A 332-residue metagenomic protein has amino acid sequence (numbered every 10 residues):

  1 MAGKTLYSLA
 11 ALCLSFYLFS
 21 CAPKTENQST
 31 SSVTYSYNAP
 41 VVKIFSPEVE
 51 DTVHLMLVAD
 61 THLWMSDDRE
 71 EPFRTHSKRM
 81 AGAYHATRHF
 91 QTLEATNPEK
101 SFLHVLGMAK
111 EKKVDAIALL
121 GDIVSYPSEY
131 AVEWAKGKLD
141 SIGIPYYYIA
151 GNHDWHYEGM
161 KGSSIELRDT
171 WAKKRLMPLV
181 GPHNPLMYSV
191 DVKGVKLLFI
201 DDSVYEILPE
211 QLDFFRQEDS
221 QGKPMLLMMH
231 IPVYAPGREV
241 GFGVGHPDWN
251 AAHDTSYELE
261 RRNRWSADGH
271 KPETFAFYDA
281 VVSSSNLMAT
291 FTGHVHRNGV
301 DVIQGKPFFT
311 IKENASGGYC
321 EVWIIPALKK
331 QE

Functional and structural regions predicted by a protein language model:
M1-L9: Bacterial N-terminal signal peptides that target proteins for export
Y17-S20: C-terminal motif of bacterial Sec signal peptides marking the signal peptidase cleavage site
K24-E129: N-terminal active-site segment of His-dependent metallophosphoesterases
S36-V49, E129-L226, N250-A252, E258 (+2 more regions): Extended active-site neighborhood of metal-dependent phosphoesterases/phosphodiesterases
D60, D122, G151, H230 (+1 more regions): Active-site glycine-centered loops adjacent to acidic/histidine catalytic or metal-binding residues that shape
D67-E71, E158-S163, G237-F242, V302-G305: Short aromatic-enriched loop/helix-cap "lid" or pocket-rim segments at secondary-structure transitions that line
E70-T92, I165-K174, G243-D268: Charged, glycine/proline-rich intrinsically disordered loops and linkers
N97, F102-A116, K196-L198, Y205-Q304: His/acidic metal-ligating clusters that form di-metal
